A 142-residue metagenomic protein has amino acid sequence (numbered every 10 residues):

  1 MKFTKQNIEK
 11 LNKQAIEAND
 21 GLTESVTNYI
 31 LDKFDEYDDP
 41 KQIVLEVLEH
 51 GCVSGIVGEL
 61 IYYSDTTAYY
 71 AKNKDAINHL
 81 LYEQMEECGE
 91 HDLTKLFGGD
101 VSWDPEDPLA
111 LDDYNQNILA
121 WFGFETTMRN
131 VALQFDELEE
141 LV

Functional and structural regions predicted by a protein language model:
M1-Q6, K10-K13, E17, L60 (+3 more regions): Short intrinsically disordered terminal tails
F3-F34, D39-P40, V44: Short terminal alpha-helical segments
K10-K13, N28, D32, H79 (+3 more regions): Charged/polar, solvent-exposed surface patches and flexible loops
D35-F135: Acidic, low-complexity, intrinsically disordered interaction modules
